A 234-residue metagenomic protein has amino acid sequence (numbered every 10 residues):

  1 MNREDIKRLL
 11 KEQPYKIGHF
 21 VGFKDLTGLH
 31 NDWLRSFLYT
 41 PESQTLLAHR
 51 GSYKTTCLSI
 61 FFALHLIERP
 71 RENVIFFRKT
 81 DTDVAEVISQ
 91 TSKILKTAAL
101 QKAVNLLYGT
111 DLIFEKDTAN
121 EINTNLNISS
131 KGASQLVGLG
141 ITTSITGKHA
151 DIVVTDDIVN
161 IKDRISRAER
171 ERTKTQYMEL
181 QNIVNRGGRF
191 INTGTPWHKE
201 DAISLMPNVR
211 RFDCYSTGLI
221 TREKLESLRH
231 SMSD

Functional and structural regions predicted by a protein language model:
M1-S43: Pre-P-loop entry segment of helicase/translocase ATPase cores
P41-I60: Walker A/P-loop
S43-T45, N73-I75, I152, R189-I191: Residue-level preference for the first positions of well-ordered beta-strands
T56-L58, A85-S89, E200-P207: A short acidic (Asp/Glu
L58-R69: Walker A/P-loop NTP-binding motif
F77-G140: Conserved nucleotide-state-sensing and coupling region of NTP-binding domains
A119-E179: Conserved RecA-like ASCE ATPase "motif II neighborhood" in helicase/translocase motors
D163-D234: Non-catalytic, compositionally simple segments
